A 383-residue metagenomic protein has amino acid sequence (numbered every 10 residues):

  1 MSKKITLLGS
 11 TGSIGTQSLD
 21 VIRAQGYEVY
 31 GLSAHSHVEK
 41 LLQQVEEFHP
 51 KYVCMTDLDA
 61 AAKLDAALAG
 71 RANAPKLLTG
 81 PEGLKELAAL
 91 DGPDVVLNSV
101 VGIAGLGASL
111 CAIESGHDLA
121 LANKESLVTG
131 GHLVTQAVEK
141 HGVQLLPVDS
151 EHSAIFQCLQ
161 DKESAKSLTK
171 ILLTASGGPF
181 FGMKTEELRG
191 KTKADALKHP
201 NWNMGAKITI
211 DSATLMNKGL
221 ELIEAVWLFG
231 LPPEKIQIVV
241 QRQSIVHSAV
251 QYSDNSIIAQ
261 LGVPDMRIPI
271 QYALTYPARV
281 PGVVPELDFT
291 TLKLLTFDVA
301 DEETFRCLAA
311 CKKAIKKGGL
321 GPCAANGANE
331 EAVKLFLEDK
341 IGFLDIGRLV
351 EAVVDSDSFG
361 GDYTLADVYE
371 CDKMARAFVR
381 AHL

Functional and structural regions predicted by a protein language model:
M1-L383: Catalytic, metal-anchored helix/loop core of enzyme active sites in primary metabolism
